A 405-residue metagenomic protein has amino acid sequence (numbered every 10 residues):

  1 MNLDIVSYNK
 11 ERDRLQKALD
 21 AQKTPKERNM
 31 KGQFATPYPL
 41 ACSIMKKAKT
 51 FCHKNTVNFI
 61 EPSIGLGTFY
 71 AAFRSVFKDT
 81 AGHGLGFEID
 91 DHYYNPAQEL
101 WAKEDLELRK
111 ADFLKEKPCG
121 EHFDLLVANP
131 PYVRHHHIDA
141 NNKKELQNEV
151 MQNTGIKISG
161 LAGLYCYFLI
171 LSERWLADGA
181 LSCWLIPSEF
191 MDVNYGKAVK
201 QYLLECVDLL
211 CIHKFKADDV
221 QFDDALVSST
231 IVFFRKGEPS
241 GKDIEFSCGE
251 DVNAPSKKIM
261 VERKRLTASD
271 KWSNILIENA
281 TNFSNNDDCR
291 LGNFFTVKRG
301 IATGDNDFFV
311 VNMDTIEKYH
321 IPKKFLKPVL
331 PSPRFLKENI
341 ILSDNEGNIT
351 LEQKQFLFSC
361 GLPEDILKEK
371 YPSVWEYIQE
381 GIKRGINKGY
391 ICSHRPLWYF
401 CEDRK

Functional and structural regions predicted by a protein language model:
M1-F51: S-adenosyl-L-methionine
K23-P25, K216, V311-M313: Short amphipathic alpha-helical segments and their helix-coil junctions
N29-S43, K47, V57, S63-R74 (+4 more regions): Signature of N6-adenine DNA methyltransferases within the class I
C52-K54, P118-E121, P322-K324, E402-R404: Flexible, charged surface loops at secondary-structure boundaries
W101: Conserved hydrophobic residues forming the short capping helix/wall of the S-adenosyl-L-methionine
N282-K405: Polybasic, glycine- and aromatic-enriched phosphate-binding surface used to engage nucleic acids
